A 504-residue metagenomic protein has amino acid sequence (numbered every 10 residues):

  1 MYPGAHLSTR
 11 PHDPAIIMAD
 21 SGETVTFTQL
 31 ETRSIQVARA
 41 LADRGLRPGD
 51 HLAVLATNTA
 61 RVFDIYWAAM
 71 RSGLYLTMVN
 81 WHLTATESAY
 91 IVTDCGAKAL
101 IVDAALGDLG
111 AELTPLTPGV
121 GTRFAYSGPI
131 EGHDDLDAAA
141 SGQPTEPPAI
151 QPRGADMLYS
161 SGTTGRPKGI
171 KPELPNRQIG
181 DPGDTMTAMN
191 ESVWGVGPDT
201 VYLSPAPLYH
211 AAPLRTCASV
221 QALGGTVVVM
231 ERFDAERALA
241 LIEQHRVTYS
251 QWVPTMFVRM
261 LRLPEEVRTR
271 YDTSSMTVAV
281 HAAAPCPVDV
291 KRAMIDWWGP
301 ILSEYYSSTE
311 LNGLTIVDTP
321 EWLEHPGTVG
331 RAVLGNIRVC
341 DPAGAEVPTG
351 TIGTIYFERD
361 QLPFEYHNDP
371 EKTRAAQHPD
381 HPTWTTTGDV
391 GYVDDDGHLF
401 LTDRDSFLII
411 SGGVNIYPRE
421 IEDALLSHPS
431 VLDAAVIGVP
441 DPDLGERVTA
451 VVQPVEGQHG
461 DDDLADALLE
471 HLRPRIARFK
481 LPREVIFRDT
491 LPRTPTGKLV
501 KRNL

Functional and structural regions predicted by a protein language model:
Y2-T26, G128: AMP-dependent adenylate-forming
P3, D43-R44, R71-G142, A149-I150 (+1 more regions): Structural core segment of the AMP-binding/adenylate-forming
P11-P14, G128, S141-S161, G165-R166 (+1 more regions): Conserved pre-ATP/AMP-binding loop-to-beta segment of ANL
D20-E23, R39-T86, N415, P442 (+1 more regions): Conserved AMP-binding/adenylate-forming
T24-T28, A155-D184: Conserved AMP-binding A3 loop
L83, L100-V102, A240, S250 (+8 more regions): AMP-binding/adenylate-forming catalytic core of the ANL superfamily
D156-G162, A222, T248-W252, L263-H325 (+2 more regions): Gly/Ser/Thr-rich phosphate-binding loop
Q178-V201, P205, Y209-T248, L263: Conserved AMP-binding/adenylation subdomain of ANL enzymes
